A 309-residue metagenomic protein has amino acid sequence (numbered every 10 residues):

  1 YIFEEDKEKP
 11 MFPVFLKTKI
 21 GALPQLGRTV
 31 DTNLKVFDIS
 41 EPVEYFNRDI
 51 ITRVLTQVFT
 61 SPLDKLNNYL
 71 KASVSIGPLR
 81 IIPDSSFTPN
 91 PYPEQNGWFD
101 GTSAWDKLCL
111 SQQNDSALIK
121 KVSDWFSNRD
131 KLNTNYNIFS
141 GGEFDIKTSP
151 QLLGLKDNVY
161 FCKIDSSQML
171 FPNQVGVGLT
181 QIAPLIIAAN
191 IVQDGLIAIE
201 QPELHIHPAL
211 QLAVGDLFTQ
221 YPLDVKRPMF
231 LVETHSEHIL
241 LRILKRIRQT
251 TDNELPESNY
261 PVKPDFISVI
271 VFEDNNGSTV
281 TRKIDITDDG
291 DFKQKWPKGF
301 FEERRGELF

Functional and structural regions predicted by a protein language model:
Y1-T180, D285-Q294, K298-E307: Phosphate-coordinating catalytic segments in nucleotide- and nucleic-acid-processing enzymes
S116-F309: Switch/communication elements of ASCE P-loop NTPase nucleotide-binding domains
